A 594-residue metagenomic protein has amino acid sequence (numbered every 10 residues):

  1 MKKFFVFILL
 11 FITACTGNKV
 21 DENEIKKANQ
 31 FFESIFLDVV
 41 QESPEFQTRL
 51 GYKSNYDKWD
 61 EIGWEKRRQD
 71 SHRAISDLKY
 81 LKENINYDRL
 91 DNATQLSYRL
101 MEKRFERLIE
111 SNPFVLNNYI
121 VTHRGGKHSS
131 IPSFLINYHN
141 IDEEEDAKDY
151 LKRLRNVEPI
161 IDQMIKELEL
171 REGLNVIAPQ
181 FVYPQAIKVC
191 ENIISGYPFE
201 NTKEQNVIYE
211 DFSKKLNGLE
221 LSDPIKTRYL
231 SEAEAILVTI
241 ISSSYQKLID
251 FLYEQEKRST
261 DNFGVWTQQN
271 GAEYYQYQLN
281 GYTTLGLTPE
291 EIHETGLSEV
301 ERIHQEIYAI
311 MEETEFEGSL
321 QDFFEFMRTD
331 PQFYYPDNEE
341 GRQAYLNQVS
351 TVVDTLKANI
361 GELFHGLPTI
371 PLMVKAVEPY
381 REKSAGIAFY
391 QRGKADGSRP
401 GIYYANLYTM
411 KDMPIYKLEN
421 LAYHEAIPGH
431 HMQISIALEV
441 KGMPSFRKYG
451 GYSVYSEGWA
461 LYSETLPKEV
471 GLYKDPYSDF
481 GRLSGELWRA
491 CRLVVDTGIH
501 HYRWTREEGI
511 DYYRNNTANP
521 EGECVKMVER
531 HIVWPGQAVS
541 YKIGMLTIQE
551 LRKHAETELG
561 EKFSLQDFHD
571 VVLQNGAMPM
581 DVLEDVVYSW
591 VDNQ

Functional and structural regions predicted by a protein language model:
M1-I8: Sec-dependent signal peptide recognition, specifically the positively charged N-region followed immediately by
I8-L9, Y80: Acidic/proline-rich low-complexity IDRs
L9-L10, A437: Enrichment for repetitive, rod-forming helical segments
I12-A14: C-terminal motif of bacterial Sec signal peptides marking the signal peptidase cleavage site
T16-Q594: N-terminal maturation segment of proteins
